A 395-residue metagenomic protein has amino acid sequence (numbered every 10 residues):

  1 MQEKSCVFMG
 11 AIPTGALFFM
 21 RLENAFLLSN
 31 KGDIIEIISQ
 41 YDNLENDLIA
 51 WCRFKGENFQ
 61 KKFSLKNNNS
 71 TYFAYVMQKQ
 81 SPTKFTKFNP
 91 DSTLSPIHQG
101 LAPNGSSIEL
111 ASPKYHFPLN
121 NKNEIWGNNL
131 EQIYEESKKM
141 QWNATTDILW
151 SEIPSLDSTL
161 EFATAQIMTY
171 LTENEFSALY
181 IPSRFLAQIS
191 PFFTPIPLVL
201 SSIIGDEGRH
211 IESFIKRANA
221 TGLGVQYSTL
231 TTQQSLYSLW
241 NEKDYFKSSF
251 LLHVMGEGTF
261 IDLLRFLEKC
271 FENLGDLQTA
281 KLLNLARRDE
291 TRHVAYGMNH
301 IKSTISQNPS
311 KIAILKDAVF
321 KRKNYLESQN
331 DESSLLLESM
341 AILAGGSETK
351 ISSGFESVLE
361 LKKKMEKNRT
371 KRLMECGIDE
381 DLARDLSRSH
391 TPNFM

Functional and structural regions predicted by a protein language model:
M1-S29: An N-terminal amphipathic alpha-helical segment
R21, T83-L198, N219-V225, T231-T232 (+3 more regions): Terminal targeting/low-complexity segments that flank the catalytic cores of oxidoreductases
L27-S39: Short glycine-rich, basic-tinged beta-strand/loop micro-motifs
I38-N58: Short, structured protein-protein interaction patches enriched in aromatics and acidic/basic residues, typified by
C52, L171-L179, L200-A218, H253-L264 (+2 more regions): Alpha-helical transition-metal enzyme core signature, strongest for iron centers
N58-S81: C-terminal edge-of-domain segments
K216-R288, K321: Active-site-proximal alpha-helical scaffolds that flank and shape metal-associated catalytic sites
N299-P309: C-terminal helix-coil-helix/basic helical segment that borders enzyme active sites and/or dimer interfaces and provides
